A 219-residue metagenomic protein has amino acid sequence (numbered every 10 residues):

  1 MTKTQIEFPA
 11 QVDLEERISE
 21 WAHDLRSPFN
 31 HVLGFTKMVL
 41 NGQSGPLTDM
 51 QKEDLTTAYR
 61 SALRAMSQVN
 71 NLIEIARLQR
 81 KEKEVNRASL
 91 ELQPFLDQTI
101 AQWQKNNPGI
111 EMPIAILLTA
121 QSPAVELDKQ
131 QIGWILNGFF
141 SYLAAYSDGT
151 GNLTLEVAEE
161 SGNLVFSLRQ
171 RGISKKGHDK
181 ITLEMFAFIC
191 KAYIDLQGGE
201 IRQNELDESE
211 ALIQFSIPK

Functional and structural regions predicted by a protein language model:
K52, N86-A88, P113-P123, Q130 (+2 more regions): Conserved catalytic submotifs in the C-terminal HATPase_c
R60-A65: Short alpha-helical segment of the dimerization/phosphotransfer core of two-component systems
R80-L90, P94, A124-E126: Short flexible loop/turn segments at helix-to-beta-strand junctions within the C-terminal catalytic HATPase_c
T150-G162, R169: Short beta-strand/loop element within the Bergerat-fold HATPase_c
L164-F188: Glycine-rich/acidic phosphate-handling loop/turn and adjacent ATP-lid/helix of nucleotide-binding kinase/ATPase domains
